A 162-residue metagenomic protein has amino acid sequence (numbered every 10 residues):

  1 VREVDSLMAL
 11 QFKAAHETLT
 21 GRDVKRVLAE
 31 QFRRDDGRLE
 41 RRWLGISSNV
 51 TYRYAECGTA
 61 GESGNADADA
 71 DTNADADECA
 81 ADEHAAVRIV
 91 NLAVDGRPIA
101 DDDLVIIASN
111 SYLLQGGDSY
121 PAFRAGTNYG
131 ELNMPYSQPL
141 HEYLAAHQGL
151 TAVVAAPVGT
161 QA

Functional and structural regions predicted by a protein language model:
V1-D67, D75-A162: Catalytic centers of hydrolytic enzymes
